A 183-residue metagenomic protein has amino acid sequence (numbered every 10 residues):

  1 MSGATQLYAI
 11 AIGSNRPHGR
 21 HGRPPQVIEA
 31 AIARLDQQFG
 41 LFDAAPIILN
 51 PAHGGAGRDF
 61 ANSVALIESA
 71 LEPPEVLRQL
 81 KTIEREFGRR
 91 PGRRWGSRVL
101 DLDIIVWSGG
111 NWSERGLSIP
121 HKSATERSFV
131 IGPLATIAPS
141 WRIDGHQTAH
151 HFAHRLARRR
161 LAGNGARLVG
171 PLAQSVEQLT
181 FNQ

Functional and structural regions predicted by a protein language model:
S2, H53-D59, P74-L77, T82-V176 (+1 more regions): Flexible, gly/pro- and Lys/Arg-enriched active-site loops
A4-A9: Extreme N-terminal starter segment of soluble prokaryotic enzymes
A11-G13, P171: Short, extreme N-terminal segment that most often corresponds to the first beta-strand
I12, P46, H121: Pocket-edge structural micro-motifs
S14, A65-L71, V106-G109: Short beta-strand-to-loop capping motifs
R16-G19, W112: Short acidic, Gly/Ser-rich segments with clustered Asp/Glu that frequently serve as metal-coordination loops in enzyme
H21-P25, L77: Conserved strand-to-helix beginnings and helix N-cap segments that scaffold or border functional pockets
P25-P73: Short, surface-exposed acidic-centric catalytic microdomains
